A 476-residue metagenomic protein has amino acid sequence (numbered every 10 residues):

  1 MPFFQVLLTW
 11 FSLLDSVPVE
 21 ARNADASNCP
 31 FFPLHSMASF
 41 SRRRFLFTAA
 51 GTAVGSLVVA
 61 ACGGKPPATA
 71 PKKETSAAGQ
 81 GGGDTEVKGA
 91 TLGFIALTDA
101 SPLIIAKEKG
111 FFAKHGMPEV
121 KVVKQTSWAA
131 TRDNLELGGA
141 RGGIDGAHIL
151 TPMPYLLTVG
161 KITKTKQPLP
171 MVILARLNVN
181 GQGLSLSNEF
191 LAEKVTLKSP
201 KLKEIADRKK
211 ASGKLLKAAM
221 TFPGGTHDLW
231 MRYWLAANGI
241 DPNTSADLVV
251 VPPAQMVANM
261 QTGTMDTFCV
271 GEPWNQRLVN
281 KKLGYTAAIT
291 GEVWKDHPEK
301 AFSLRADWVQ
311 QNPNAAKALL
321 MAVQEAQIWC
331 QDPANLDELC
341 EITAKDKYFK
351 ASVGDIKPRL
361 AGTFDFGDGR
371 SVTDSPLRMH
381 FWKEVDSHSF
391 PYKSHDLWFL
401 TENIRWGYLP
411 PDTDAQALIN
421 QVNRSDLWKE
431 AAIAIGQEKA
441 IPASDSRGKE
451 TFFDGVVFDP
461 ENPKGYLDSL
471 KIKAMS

Functional and structural regions predicted by a protein language model:
M1-R44, G51-L57: N-terminal secretory signal peptides
G63-P71: Bacterial lipoprotein signal-peptidase II cleavage site
A70-V250, N259, M265-Q276, L283-D296 (+2 more regions): Short, glycine-/small- and polar/acidic-enriched structural segments that line small-molecule recognition paths
K107, A130, N134, T226-Y233 (+9 more regions): Extracytoplasmic/secreted proteins, especially bacterial periplasmic and envelope-associated proteins
D145-G146, A246-T286, R305, D337 (+3 more regions): Ligand-binding pocket segment of bilobal, Venus flytrap-like solute-binding proteins
L184-S185, A301-L304, W308-V309: Short glycine- and hydrophobic/aromatic-rich loop-to-beta-strand nucleating segment in the catalytic cores
N312-D426: Secondary-structure end/capping motifs
L397-S476: Conserved C-terminal helix/tail region of periplasmic/extracytoplasmic solute-binding proteins
